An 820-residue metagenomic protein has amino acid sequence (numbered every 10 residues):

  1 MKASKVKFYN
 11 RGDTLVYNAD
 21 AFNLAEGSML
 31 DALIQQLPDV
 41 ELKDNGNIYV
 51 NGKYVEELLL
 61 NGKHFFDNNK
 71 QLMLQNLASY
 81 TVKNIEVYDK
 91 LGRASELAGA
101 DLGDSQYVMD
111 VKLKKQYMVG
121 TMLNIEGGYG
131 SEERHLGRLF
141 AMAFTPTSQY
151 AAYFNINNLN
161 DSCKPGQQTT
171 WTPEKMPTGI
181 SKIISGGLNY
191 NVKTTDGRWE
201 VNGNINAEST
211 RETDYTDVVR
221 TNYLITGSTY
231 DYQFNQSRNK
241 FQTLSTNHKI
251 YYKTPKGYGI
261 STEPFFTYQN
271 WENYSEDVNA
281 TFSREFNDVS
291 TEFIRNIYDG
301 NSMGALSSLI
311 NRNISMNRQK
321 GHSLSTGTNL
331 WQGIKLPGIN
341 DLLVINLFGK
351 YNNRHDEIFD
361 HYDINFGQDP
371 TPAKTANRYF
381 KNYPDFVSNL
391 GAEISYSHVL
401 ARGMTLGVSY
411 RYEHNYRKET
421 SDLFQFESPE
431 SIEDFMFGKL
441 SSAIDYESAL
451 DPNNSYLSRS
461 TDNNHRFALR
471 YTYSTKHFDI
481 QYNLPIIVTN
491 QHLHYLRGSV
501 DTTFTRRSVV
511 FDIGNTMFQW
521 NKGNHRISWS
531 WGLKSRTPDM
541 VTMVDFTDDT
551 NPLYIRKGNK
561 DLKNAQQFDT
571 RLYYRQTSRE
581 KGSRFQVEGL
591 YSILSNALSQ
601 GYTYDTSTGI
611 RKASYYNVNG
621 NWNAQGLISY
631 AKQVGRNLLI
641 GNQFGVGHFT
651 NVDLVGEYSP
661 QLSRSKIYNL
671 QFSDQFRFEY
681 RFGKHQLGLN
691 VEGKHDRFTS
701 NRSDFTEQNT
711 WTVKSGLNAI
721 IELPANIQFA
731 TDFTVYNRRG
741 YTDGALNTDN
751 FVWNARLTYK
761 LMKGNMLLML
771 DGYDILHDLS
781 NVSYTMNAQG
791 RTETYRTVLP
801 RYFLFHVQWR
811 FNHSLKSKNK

Functional and structural regions predicted by a protein language model:
M1-N23, K43-N45, N51-V55, Y88-D89 (+1 more regions): Short, acidic, small-residue-rich periplasmic hinge/interaction motif at the N-terminus of Gram-negative outer-membrane
G12-T14, K43-N45, K53-V55, Y80-V82 (+3 more regions): Extracytoplasmic
D20, D39-E41, G120: Extreme N-terminal "head/tail" segments of very large remodeling/mechanoenzyme assemblies
D31-F66, K83-N84, A94-G103, K112: Extracytoplasmic beta-strand/coil segments of soluble accessory domains associated with Gram-negative outer-membrane
E41-L42, D89-R93, G128, R138: N-terminal-proximal low-complexity accessory segments that begin disordered and transition into the first
K63-L91, P146-Y150: Short acidic/polar hinge/loop motifs at secondary-structure boundaries that mediate gating or recognition
N68-Q71, L91-E133, S148-K820: Primarily recognizes Gram-negative and organellar outer-membrane beta-barrels
